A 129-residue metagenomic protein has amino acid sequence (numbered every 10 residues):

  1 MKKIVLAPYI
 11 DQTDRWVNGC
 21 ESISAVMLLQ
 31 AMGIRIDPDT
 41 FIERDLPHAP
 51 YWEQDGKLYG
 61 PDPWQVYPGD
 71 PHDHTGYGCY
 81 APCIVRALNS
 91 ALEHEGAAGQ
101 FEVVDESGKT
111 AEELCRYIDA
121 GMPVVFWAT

Functional and structural regions predicted by a protein language model:
M1-P82: Active-site-adjacent structural segments surrounding the nucleophilic cysteine of cysteine proteases and isopeptidases
P47-T129: Conserved active-site-adjacent core of cysteine acyl-enzyme catalytic domains
